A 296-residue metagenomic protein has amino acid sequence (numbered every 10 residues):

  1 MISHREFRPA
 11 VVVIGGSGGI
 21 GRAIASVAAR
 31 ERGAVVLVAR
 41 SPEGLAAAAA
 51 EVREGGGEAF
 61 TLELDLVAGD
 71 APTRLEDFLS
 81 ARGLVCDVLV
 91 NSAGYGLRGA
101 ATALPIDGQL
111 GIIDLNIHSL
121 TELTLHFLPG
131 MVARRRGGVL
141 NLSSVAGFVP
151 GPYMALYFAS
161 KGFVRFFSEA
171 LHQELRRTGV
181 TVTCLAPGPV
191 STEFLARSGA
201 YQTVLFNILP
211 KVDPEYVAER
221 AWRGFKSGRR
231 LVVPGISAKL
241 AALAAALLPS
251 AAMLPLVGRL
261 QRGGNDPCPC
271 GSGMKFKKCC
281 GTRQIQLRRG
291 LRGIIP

Functional and structural regions predicted by a protein language model:
S17-G18: Conserved glycine-rich cofactor-binding loop
E31-A48: Conserved glycine-rich Rossmann-like NAD(P)H-binding loop of the short-chain dehydrogenase/reductase
S92-L97: Conserved NAD(P)H cofactor-binding loop of Rossmann-fold oxidoreductase domains
A100-I113: Substrate-binding pocket helix/loop in short-chain dehydrogenase/reductase
T124, S160: Active-site helix of classical SDR
S144: Residue(s) in the substrate-gating loop at a strand-loop-helix junction that position the organic substrate next
E174-A238: SDR active-site lid
